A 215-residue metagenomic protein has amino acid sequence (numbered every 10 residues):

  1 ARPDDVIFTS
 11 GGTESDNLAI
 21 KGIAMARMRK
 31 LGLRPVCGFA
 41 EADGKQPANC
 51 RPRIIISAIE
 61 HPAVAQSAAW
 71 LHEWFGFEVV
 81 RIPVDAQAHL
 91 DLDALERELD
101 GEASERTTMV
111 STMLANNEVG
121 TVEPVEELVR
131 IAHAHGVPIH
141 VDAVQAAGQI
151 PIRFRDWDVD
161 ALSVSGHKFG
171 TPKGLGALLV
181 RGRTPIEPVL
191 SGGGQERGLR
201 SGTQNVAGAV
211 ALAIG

Functional and structural regions predicted by a protein language model:
A1-G215: Pyridoxal 5′-phosphate
